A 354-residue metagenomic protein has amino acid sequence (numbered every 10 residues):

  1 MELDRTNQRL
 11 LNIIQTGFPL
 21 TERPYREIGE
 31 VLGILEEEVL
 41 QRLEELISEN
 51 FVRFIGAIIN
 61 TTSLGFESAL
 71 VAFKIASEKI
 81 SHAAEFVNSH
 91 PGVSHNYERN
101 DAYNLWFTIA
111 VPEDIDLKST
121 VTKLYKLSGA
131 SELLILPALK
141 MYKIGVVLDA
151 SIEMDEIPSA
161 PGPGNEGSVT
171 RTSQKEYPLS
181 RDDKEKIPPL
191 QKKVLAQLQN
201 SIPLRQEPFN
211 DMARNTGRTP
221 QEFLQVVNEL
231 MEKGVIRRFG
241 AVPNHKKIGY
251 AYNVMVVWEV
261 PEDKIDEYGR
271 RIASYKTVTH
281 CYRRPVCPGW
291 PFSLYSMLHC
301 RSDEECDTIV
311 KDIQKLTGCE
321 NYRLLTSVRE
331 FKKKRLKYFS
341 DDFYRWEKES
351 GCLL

Functional and structural regions predicted by a protein language model:
M1-L354: A compositional/biophysical signature of low hydrophobicity enriched in polar/charged and small residues
